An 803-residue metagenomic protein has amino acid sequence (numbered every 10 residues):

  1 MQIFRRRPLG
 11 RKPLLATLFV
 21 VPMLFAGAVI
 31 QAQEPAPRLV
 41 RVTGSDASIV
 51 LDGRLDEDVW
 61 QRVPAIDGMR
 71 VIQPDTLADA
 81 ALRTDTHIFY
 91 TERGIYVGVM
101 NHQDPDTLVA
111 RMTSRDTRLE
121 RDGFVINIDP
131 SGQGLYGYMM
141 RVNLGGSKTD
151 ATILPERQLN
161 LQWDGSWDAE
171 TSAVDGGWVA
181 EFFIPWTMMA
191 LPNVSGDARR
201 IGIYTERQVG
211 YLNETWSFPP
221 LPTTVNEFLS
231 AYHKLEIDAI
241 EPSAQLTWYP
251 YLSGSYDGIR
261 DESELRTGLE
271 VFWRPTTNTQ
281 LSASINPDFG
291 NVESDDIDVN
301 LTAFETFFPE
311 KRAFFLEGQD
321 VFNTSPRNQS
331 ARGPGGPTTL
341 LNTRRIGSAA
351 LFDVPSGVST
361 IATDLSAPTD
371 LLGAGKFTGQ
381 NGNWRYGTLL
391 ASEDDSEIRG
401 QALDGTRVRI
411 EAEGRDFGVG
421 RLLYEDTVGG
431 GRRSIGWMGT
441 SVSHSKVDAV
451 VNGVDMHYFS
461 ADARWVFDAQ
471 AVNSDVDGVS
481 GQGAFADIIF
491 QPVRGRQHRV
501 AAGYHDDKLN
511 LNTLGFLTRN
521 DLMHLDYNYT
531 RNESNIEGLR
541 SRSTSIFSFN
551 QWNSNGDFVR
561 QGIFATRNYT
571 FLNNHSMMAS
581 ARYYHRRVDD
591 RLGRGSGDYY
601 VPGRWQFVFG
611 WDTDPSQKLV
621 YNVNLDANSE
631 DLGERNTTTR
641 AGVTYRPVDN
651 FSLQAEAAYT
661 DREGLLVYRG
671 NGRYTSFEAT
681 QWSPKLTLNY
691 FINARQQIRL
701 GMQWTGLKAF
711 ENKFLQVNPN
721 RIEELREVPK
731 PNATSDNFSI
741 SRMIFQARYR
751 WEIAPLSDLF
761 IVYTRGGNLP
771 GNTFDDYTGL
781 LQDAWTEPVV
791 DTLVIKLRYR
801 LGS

Functional and structural regions predicted by a protein language model:
M1-R11: N-terminal secretory signal peptides that target proteins for export/translocation
A16-G27: Bacterial N-terminal signal peptides
A32-L423, K446, E787: Structural preference for beta-rich elements and adjacent junctions enriched in aromatics
Y96, V179, L191, T247 (+15 more regions): Membrane-spanning beta-strand positions in outer-membrane beta-barrel proteins
M189-R199, D238-Q245, R274, N278 (+9 more regions): Short loop/turn motifs that connect adjacent beta-strands in outer-membrane beta-barrel proteins
P220-S243, S396-D462, H575-N628, E634-T638 (+1 more regions): Outer-membrane beta-barrel transmembrane domain signature of Gram-negative proteins, especially the mid-to-C-terminal
T369-G375, N381-N383, T388, G405 (+5 more regions): Large, well-folded core regions of big proteins
D370, A469-S803: Exposed, low-structure sequence patches enriched in small/polar residues
